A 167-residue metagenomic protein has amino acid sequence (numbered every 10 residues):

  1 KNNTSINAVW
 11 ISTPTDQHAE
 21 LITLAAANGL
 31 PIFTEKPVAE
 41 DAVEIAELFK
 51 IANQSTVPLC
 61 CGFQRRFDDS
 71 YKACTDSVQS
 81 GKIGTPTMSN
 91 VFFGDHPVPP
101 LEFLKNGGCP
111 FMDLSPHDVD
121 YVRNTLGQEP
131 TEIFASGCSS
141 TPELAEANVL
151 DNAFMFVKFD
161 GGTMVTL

Functional and structural regions predicted by a protein language model:
K1-I51: Beta-loop-alpha module in the N-terminal Rossmann-like domain of NAD(P)-dependent dehydrogenases, especially those
A8, E20, E47, A73-D76 (+2 more regions): Alpha-helical elements of Rossmann-like donor-binding domains used by nucleotide-donor carbohydrate transfer enzymes
D16, A39-P100: A contiguous active-site-proximal alpha/beta segment in oxidoreductase catalytic domains
N28-L30, S55-P58, T163-M164: A short helix->loop->beta-strand "cap" motif at the edges of active sites that frequently abuts
F33, P58-C60, N90, F134 (+1 more regions): Structural detector of well-ordered beta-strand residues that form the stable sheet scaffold of enzyme domains
K36, G81, G162: Conserved G/P- and acidic residue-centered "switch" motifs that form tight phosphate/ATP-binding loops in soluble
P99-T166: Rossmann-like dinucleotide-binding domain that binds NAD(P)(H)
